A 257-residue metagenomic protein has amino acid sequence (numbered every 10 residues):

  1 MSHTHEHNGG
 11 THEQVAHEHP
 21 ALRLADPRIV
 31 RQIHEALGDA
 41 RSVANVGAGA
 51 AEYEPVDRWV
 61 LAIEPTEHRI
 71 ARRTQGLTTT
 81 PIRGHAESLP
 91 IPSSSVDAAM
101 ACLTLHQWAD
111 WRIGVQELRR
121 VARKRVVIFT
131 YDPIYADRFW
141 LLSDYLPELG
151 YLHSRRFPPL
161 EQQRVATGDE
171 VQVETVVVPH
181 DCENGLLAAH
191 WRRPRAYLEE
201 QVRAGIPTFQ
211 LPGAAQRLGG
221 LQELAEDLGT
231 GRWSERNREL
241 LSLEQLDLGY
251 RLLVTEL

Functional and structural regions predicted by a protein language model:
M1-A44, E52, E67-R72, R192 (+1 more regions): Conserved class I S-adenosyl-L-methionine
A40, V96-D97, R123: Local beta-strand N-terminus motif with an aromatic residue
S42-L89, I113: Class I SAM-dependent methyltransferase SAM/SAH-binding core
M100: A conserved beta-strand element that flanks and buttresses the S-adenosyl-L-methionine
L103-Q107: Short catalytic micro-motifs in class I SAM-dependent methyltransferases
R112-V126: A short glycine-rich, Lys/Arg-flanked "PGG" loop and its adjoining helix->strand segment in the class I
R125-E161, D181-A188: Conserved class I S-adenosyl-L-methionine
V173-L257: Conserved Class I S-adenosyl-L-methionine
